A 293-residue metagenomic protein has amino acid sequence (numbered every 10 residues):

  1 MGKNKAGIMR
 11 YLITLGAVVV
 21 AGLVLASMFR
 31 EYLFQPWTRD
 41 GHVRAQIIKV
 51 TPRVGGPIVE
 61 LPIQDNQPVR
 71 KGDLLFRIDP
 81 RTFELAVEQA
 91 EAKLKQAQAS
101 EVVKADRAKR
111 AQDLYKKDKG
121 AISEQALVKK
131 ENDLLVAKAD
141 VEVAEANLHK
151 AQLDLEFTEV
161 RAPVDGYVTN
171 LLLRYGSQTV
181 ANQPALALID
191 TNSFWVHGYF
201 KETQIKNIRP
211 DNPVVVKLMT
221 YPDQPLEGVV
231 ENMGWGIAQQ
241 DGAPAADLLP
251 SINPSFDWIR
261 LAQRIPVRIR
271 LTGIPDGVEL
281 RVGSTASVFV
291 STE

Functional and structural regions predicted by a protein language model:
M1-A17: Membrane-entry signal-anchor segments at the cytosolic-membrane interface, especially the N-terminal signal anchor
V18-Q64, P68: N-terminal beta-strand block that forms a small beta-sandwich/beta-barrel module immediately after a flexible targeting
A26-Q35, S193, Y199-K206, P213-L226 (+3 more regions): Hydrophobic alpha-helix/coiled-coil detector that fires on Leu/Ile/Phe-packed helical surfaces
F34-P36, L85, Q89-A92, Q96-D106 (+2 more regions): Extended amphipathic alpha-helical segments
H42-R44, P57-P62, P68-K71, D154 (+4 more regions): Surface-exposed patches in structured soluble domains
I58, N66-Q89, K119, N147-D154 (+2 more regions): Short hydrophobic beta/alpha edge segments that flank linear recognition/processing sites
E60-I63, P68, L74-P80, L172 (+2 more regions): Exposed loop and linker-edge segments at protein-protein interfaces
G236-L249: Short, solvent-exposed secondary-structure boundary/capping segments
